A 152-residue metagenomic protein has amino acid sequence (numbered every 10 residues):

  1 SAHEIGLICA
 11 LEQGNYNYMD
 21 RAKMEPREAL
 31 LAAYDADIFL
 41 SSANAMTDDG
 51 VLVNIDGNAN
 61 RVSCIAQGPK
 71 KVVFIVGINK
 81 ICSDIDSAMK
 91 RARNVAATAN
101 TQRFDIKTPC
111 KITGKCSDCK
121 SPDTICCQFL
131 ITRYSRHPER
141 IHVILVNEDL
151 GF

Functional and structural regions predicted by a protein language model:
S1-S41: N-terminal active-site beta-alpha-beta segment that forms phosphate/nucleotide-binding and substrate-recognition loops
Y34-F152: Conserved phosphate- and dinucleotide-binding cores of soluble alpha/beta proteins, encompassing both enzyme active
